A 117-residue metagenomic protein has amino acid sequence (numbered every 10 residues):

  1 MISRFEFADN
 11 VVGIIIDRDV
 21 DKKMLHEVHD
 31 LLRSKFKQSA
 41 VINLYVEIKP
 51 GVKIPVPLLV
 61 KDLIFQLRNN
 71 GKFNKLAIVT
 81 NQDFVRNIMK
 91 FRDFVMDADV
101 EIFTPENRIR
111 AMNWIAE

Functional and structural regions predicted by a protein language model:
M1-E117: Amphipathic, Lys/Arg-enriched alpha-helical "gate/interface" segment within cytosolic domains that mediates
